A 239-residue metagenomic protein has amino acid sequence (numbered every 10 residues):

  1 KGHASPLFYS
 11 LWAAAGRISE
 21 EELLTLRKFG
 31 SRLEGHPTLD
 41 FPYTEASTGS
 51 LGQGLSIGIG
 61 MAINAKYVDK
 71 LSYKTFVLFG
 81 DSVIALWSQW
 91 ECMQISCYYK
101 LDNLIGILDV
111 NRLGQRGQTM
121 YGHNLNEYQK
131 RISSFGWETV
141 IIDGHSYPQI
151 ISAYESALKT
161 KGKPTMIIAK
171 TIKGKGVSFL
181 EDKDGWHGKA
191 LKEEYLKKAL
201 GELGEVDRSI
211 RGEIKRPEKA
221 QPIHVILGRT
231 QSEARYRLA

Functional and structural regions predicted by a protein language model:
K1-Y99, Y121: Cofactor-binding active-site loop characterized by glycine-rich and histidine/acidic residues
G2-H3, A234-A239: Active-site pocket-lining segments that scaffold enzyme catalytic pockets across diverse folds
H3, H145-P148: Short beta->alpha linker loops
A15, Y121-N124, E181-W186: Short secondary-structure boundary/capping segments
Y73-V77, L104, K163-T171: Generic beta-sheet signal
V77-F79, E138-D143: Short catalytic-loop micro-motif centered on adjacent basic/acidic residues
L86-N111, M166-I168: A short alpha/beta connector and helix-capping loop motif
R131, W137-E138, Y147-G228: Glycine/aspartate-rich loop-and-adjacent alpha/beta segment that forms the canonical ThDP
